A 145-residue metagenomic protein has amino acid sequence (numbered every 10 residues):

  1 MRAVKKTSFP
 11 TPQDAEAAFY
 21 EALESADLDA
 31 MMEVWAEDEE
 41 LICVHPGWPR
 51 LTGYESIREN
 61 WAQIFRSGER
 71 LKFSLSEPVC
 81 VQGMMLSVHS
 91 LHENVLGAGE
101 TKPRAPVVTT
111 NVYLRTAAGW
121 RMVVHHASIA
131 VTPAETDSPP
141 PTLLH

Functional and structural regions predicted by a protein language model:
M1-E33, E40-H145: A beta-strand edge to alpha-helix "cap/lid" segment located at domain peripheries
